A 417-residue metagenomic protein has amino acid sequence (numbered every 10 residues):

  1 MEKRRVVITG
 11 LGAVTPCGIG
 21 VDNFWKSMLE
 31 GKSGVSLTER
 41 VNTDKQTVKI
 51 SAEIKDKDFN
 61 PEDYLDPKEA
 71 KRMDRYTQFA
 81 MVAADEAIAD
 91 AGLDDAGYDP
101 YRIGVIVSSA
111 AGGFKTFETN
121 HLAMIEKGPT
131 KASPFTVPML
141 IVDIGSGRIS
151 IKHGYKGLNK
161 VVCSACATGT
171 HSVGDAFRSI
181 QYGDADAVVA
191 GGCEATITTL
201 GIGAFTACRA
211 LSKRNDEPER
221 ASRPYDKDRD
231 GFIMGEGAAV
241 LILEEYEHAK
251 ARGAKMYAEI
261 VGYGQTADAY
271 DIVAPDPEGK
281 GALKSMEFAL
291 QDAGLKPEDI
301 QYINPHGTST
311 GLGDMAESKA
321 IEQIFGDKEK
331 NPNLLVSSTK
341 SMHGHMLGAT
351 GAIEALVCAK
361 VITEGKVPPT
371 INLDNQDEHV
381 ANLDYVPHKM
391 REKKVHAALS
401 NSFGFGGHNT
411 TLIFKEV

Functional and structural regions predicted by a protein language model:
M1-E69, E247-Y257, L356-T370, K415-V417: ACP-dependent fatty acid/polyketide chain-elongation machinery
R5-T9, S36-L37, D216-A293, Y302: Condensing-enzyme catalytic core mediating Claisen C-C bond formation in acyl metabolism
I8, N23, K32-S164, C193-A204 (+1 more regions): Conserved beta-ketoacyl condensing-enzyme motif
G10, M28, A84, V105 (+10 more regions): Conserved small-residue
E39, D184-D230, Y263-P277, G307-D314 (+1 more regions): Acyl-CoA/ACP chain-elongation machinery
A80-L93, G145, S150-E194, F232-A254 (+2 more regions): Active-site-proximal alpha-helical scaffold in enzymes
A87-D99, A249-K255, M286-Y302, I324-K330: Phosphate/pyrophosphate-binding loops at sites that engage ATP/ADP/AMP, CoA/4′-phosphopantetheine, polyphosphate
E126-S133, H171-G174, R178, E194-A251 (+3 more regions): Glycine-/small-residue-rich "gating" segment that lines the acyl/pantetheine channel and substrate pocket
